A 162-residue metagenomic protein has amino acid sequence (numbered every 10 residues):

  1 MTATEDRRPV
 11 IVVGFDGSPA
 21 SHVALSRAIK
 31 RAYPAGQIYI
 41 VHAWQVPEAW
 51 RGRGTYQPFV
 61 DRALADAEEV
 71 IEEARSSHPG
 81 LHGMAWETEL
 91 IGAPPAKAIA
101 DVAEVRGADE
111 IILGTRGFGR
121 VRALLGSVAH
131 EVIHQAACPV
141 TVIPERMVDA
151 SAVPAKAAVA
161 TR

Functional and structural regions predicted by a protein language model:
M1-D6, A20, S76-I111, M147-R162: Structural beta-alpha unit
A3-Q57, T161-R162: Small/aliphatic-rich secondary-structure junction motif
A24-L25, W50-R53, A100-D101, A123-L124 (+1 more regions): Short, well-ordered secondary-structure micro-motifs
Y33-P34, P79, A137: Short conserved AdoMet
Y39-V41, E87-I91, T141-I143: General small-molecule cofactor/ligand-binding pocket signal
H42-W44, T115-R116, P144-E145: Short secondary-structure boundary segments
Q57-E69: A short acidic, glycine-rich active-site loop that binds or catalyzes chemistry on phosphate/adenosine moieties
E110-E131, Q135, D149-A152: Glycine-rich, Arg-bearing micro-motifs that act as flexible, cationic patches
